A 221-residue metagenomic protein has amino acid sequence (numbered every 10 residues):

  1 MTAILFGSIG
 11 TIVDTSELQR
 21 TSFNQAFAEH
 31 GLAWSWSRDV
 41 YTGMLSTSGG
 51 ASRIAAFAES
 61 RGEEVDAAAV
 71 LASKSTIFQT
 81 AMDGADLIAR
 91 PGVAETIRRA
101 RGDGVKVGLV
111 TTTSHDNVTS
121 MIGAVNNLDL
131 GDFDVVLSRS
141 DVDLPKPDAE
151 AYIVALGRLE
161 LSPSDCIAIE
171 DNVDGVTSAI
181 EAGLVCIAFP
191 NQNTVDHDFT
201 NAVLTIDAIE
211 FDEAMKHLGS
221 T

Functional and structural regions predicted by a protein language model:
M1-P91, R98-D103: N-terminal helical cap/lid subdomain that shapes the substrate entry/recognition surface in HAD-like hydrolases
M1-T2, R98, S114-T221: Asp-based, Mg2+/Mn2+-dependent phosphohydrolase catalytic module
T11, T111-T113: Conserved phosphate-coupling serine/threonine residues in phosphotransfer and NTP-handling enzymes
L45, V65, A69, G84 (+6 more regions): Residues at secondary-structure transition points
